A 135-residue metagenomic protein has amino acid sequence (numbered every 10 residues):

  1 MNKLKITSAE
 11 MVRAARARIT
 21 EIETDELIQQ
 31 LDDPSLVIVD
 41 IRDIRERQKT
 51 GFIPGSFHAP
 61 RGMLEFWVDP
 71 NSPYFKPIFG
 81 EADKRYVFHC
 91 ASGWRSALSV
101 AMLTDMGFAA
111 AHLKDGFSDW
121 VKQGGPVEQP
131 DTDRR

Functional and structural regions predicted by a protein language model:
M1-L36, I44-R85, W94-R135: Rhodanese-like catalytic fold shared by cysteine-dependent sulfurtransferases and DSP/PTP-type phosphatases
V39: Active-site flanking residues adjacent to catalytic metal/cofactor-binding acidic residues
F88-H89: Short, surface-exposed ligand- or partner-binding patches at beta-edge/loop junctions that are enriched in aromatics
